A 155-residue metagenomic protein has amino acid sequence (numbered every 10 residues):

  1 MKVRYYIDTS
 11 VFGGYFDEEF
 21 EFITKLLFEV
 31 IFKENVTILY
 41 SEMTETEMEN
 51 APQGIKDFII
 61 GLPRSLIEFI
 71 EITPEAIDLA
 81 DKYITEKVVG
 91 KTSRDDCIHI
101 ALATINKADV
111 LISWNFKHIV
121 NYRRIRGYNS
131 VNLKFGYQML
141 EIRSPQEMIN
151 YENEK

Functional and structural regions predicted by a protein language model:
M1-Y40, E47-G61, I67, T85 (+3 more regions): Short, well-structured N-terminal submotif of metal-dependent ribonuclease cores
K2, S10, D17, E45-T46 (+1 more regions): Acidic, PIN/NYN-like endoribonuclease modules and their adjacent C-terminal/linker elements
T24, P63, D95, H118 (+1 more regions): Residue-level detector of alpha-helical recognition elements and their boundaries
I31-F32, P74-E75, D96-C97, S130 (+1 more regions): Short, charged/polar low-complexity linear motifs in solvent-exposed/disordered segments
L39, I70, E141-R143: General small-molecule cofactor/ligand-binding pocket signal
E42, T73, Q146: Residues at the C-termini of beta-strands that transition into short coil/loop
E68-G127, I149: Active-site neighborhoods of divalent-metal-dependent phosphate/nucleic-acid chemistry enzymes
